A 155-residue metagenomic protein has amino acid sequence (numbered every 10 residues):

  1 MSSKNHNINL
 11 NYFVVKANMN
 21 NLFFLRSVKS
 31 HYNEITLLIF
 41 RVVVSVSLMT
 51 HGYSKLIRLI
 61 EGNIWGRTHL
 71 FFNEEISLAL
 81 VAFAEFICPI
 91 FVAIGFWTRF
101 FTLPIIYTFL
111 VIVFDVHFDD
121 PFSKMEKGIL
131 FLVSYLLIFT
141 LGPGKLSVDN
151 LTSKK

Functional and structural regions predicted by a protein language model:
S2-I57, E75-F83, I87-I90, I94-K155: Extended, low-polarity transmembrane helix blocks
G62-I76: Perimembrane loop-to-helix junctions flanking transmembrane segments
